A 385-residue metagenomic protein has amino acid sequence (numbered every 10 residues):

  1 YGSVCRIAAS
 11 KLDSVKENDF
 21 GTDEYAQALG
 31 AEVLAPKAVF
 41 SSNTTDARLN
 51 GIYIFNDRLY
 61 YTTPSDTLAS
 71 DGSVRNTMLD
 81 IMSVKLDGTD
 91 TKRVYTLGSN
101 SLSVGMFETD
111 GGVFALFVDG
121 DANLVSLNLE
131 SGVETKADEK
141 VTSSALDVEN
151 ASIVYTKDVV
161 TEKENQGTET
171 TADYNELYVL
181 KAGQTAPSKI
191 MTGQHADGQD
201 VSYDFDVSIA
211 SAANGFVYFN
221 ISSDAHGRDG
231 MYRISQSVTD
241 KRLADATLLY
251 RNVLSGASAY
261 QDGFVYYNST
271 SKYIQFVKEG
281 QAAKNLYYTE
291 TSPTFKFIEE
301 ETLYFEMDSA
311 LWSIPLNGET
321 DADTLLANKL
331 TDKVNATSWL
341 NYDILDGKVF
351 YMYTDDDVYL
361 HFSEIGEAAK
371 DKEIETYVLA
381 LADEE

Functional and structural regions predicted by a protein language model:
Y1, S41-S65: Beta-strand-rich domains and repeat architectures in extracellular enzymes and scaffolds, especially beta-propellers
Y1, Y60-T62, F114-F117, V154-T156 (+4 more regions): Residue position within the beta-strands of beta-propeller blades
Y1-A8, T67-S83, D121-S126, T161-Y178 (+4 more regions): Structural motif
A8-L12, K85-T89, N128-G132, L180-T185 (+4 more regions): Short loop/turn segments that connect beta-strands within beta-propeller blades
A31-N43, D90-T96, V133-D138, A186-T192 (+4 more regions): A short beta-strand motif characteristic of beta-propeller blades
D46-N56, S99-D110, K140-A151, A196-A213 (+4 more regions): Repeated scaffold domains used in trafficking and secretory/extracellular systems, primarily beta-propellers
F55, T77, T109-D110, G120 (+11 more regions): Short loop/turn segments that connect beta-strands within the blades of beta-propeller domains, predominantly WD40
N341-E385: Blade-level signature of beta-propeller repeat domains, shared across WD40, Kelch, NHL, RCC1 and BNR/Asp-box propellers
